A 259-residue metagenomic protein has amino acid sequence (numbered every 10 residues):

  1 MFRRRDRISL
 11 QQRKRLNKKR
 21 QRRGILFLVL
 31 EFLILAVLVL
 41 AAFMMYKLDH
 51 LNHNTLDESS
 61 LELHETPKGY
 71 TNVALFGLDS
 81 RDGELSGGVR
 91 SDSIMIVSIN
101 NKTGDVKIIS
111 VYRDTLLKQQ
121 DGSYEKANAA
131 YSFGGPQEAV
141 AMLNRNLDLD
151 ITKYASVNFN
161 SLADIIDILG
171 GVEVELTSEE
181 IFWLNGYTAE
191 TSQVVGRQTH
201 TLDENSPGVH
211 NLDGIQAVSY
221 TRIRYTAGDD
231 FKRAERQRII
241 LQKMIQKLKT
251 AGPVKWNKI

Functional and structural regions predicted by a protein language model:
F2-R3, Q12-G104, R222: Entry/capping segment at the start of metal-dependent catalytic domains with acidic active-site entry clusters
S59-L61, L75-E84, D92-M95, A129-N146 (+2 more regions): N-terminal post-signal-peptidase region of extra-cytosolic proteins
K68-T71, V89-I94, T103-V111, G122 (+6 more regions): Extracytoplasmic
R81-G87, D105-I108, L117-Q120, D230: Short, solvent-exposed loop/turn elements at domain surfaces
D82-L85, E125-F133, D148-K153, P207 (+2 more regions): Second-shell loop/turn segments in exported
R90-S91, D121, A130-E138, S156-N160 (+3 more regions): Soluble non-cytosolic domains of exported or imported proteins
K107-G134, S178, A189-T191: Flexible, solvent-exposed short loops/turns enriched in glycine
D167-W256: Flexible, polar/acidic helix-loop-strand segments at domain edges
